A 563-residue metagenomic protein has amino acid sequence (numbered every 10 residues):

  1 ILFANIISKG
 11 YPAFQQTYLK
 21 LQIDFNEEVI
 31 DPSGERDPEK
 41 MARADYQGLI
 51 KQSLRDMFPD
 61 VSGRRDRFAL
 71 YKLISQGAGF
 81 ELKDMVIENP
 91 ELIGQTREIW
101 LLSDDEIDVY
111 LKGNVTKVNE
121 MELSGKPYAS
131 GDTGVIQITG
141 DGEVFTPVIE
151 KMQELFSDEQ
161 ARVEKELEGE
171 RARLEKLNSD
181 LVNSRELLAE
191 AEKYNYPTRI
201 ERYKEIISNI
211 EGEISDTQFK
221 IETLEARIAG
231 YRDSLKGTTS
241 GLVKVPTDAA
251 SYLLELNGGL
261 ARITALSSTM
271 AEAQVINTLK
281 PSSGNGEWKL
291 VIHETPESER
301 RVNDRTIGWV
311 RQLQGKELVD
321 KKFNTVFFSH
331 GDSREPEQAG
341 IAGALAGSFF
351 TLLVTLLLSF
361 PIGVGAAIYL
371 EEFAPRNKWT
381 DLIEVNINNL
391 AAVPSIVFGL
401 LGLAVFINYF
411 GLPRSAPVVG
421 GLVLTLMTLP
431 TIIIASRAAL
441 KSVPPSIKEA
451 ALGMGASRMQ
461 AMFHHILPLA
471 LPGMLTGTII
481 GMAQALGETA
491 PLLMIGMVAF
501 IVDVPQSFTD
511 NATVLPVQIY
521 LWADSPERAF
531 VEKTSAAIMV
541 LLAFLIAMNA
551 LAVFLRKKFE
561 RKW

Functional and structural regions predicted by a protein language model:
I7-E337: Membrane-topology segments of multi-pass transport proteins
G331-E335, N388-L424: Generic hydrophobic transmembrane alpha-helix motif, especially the helices
Q338-T355, I407-T431: Loop-to-helix entry region at the N-terminal start of transmembrane alpha-helices in multi-pass membrane transporters
T355-I387, L400, V553-K558: Transmembrane-helix boundary motif in ABC transporter permease subunits
A435, P444, R458-G496: Transmembrane alpha-helices
R437, K441, P445, T476-I479 (+1 more regions): C-terminal transmembrane helix and the adjacent membrane-cytosol boundary/short C-terminal tail of inner/organellar
A483-R528: Glycine-rich helix-loop "coupling/hinge" segments at transmembrane-helix boundaries in multipass transporters
